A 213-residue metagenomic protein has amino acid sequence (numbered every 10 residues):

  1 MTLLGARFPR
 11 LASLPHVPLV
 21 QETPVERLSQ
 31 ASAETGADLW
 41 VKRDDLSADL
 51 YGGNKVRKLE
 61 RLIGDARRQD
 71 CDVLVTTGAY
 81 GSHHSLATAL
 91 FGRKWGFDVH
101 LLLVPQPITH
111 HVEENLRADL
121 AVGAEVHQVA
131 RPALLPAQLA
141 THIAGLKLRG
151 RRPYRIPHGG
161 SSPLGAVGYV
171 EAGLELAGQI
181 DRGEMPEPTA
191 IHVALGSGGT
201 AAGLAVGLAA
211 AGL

Functional and structural regions predicted by a protein language model:
M1-L213: PLP-dependent amino-acid enzyme catalytic core
